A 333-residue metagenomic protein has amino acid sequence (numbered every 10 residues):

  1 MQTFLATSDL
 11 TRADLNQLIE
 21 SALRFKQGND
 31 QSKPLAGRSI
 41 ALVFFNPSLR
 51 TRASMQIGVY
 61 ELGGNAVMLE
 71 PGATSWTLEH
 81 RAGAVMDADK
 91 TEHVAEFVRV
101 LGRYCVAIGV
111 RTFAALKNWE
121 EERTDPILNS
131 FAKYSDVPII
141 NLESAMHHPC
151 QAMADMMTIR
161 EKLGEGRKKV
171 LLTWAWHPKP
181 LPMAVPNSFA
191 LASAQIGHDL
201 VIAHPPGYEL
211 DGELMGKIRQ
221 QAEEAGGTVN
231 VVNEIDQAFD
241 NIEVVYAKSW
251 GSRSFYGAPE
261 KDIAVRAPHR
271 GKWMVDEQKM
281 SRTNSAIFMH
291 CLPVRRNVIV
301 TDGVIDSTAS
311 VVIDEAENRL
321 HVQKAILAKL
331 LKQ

Functional and structural regions predicted by a protein language model:
M1-I57, G72: Positively charged, low-complexity intrinsically disordered leader regions
K33-A41, S48-R160: Phosphate/diphosphate ligand-binding glycine-rich loop within oxidoreductases
P34-I40, R167-K169, S285: Phosphate-coordination loops involved in phosphoryl transfer and adenosine-cofactor binding
F45-V67, R160-A247: Glycine-rich phosphate/diphosphate-binding loop of Rossmann-like nucleotide-binding domains
E120-N141, G257-T283, T308-A309: A short, gly/pro- and small-residue-rich
Q220-G303: Rossmann-like adenosine-cofactor binding region
S285-I287, C291-Q333: Adenosine-phosphate binding glycine-rich loop
